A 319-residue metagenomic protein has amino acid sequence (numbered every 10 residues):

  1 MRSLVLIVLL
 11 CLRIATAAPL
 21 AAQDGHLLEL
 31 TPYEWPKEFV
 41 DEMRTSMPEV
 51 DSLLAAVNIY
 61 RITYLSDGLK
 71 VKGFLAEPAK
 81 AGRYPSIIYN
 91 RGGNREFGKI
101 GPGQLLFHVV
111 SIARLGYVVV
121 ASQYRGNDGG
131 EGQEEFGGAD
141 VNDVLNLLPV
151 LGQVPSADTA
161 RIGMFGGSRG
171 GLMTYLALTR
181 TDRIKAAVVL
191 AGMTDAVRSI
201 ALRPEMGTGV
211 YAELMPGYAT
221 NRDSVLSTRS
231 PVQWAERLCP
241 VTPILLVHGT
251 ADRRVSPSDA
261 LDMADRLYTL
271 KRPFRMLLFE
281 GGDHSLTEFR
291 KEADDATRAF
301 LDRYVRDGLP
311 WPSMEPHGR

Functional and structural regions predicted by a protein language model:
W35-A81: N-terminal cap/lid segment of alpha/beta-hydrolase-fold proteins
G82-Y84, Y89-G132, A196-V197: Short substrate-entry loop that stabilizes the transition state in hydrolases
K99, V197-R237, T269: Mobile cap/lid helix-loop segments that gate and shape the active-site cleft of serine hydrolases
E135-P155: Alpha/beta-hydrolase active-site loop
G171-D182: Short glycine-enriched nucleophile-adjacent loop and the immediately C-terminal alpha-helix near the catalytic center
L238, L245-H248, D252: Short beta-strand/loop motif that positions the catalytic acidic residue of the alpha/beta-hydrolase fold
R253-D259: Conserved alpha/beta-hydrolase "acid-adjacent" motif
L261-R319: C-terminal catalytic histidine-bearing segment of alpha/beta-hydrolase fold enzymes
